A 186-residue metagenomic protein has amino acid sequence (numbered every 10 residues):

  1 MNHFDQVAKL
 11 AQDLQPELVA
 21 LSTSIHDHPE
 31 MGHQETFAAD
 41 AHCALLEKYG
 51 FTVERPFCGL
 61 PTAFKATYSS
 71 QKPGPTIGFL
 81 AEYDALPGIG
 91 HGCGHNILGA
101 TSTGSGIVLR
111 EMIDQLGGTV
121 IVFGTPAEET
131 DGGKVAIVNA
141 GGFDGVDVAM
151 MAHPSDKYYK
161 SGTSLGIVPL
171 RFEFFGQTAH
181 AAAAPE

Functional and structural regions predicted by a protein language model:
N2-G117: Acidic/His- and Gly-rich active-site-bordering loop/insert found across diverse amide/peptide-bond hydrolases
A63-T67, D84-G92, N96-I97, T103 (+1 more regions): Histidine/acidic-residue-rich, glycine-tolerant segments that coordinate divalent metal ions
